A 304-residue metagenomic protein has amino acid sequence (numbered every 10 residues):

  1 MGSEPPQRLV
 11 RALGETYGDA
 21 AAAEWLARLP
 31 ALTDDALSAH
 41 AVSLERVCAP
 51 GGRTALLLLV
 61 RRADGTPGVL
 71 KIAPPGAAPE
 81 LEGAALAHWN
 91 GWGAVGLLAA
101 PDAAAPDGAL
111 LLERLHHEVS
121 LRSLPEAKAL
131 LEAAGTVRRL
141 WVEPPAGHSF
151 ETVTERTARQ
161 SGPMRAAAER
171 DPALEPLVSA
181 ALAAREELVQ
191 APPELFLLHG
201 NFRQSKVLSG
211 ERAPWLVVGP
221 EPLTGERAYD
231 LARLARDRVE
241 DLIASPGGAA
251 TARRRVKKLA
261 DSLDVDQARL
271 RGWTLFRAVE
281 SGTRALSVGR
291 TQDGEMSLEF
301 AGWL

Functional and structural regions predicted by a protein language model:
M1-A94, G210-P214, L304: Conserved NTP-binding catalytic cores of kinases and kinase-like/nucleotidyltransferase enzymes across multiple kinase
G2-R11, E118-P176, P222-E226: A cross-family kinase active-site recognition segment
W25-L37, P145-G200, G210: An alpha-helical support segment within catalytic cores of ATP-dependent transferases
P30, A55, D64-L111, L115 (+1 more regions): A conserved alpha-helical element in kinase catalytic cores
A49-R61, V69-L70, L97, L182-Y229: Active-site acidic catalytic loop and adjacent metal/ATP-binding pocket of ATP-dependent phosphoryl transfer enzymes
G210-K257, D261-D264, T291-F300: Active-site Asp-x-Gly
E280-L304: ATP/Mg2+ or Mg2+-diphosphate-binding catalytic cores that bind nucleotide phosphates or diphosphates via glycine-rich
